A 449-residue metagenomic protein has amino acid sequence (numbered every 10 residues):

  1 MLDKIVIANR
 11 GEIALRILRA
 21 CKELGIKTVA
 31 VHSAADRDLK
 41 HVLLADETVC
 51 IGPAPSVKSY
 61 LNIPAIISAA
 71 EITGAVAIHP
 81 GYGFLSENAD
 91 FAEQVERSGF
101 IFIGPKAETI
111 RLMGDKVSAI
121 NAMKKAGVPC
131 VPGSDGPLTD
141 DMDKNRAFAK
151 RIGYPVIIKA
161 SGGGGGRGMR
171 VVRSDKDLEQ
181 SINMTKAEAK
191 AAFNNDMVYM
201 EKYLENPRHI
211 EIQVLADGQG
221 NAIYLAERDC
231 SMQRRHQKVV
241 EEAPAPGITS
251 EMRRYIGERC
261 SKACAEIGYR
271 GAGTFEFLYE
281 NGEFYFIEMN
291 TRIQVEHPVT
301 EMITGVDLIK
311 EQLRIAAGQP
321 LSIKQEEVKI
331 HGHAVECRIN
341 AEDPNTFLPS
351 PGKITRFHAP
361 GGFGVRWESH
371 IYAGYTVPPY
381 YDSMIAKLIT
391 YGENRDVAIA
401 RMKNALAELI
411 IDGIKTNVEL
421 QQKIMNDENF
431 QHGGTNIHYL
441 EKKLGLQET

Functional and structural regions predicted by a protein language model:
M1-A126, D135-A147, V397: ATP-binding N-terminal substructure of ATP-dependent carboxylate-amine bond-forming enzymes
I7-R16, A20-L24, T48-C50, E71-T73 (+5 more regions): ATP-dependent carboxylate activation and anion-phosphoryl transfer catalytic cores that bind Mg-ATP to form
V29, H79, I101-I103, V131 (+3 more regions): Structural detector of well-ordered beta-strand residues that form the stable sheet scaffold of enzyme domains
S59, L112, L138, V171 (+2 more regions): A structural signal for short, well-ordered beta-strand elements
D141-A147, M169, R208-I212: Short, solvent-exposed polar/charged micro-motifs at secondary-structure junctions
F148-I157: Acidic/histidine-enriched active-site and ligand-binding environments that engage anionic O-linkages
